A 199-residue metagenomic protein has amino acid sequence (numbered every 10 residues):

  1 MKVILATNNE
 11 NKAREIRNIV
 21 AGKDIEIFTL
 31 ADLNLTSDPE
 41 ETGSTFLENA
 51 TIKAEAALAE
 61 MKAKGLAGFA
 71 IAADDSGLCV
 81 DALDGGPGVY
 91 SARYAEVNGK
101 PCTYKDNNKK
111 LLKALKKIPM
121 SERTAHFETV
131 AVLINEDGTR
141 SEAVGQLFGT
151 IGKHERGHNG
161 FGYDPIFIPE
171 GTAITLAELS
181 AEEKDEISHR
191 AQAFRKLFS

Functional and structural regions predicted by a protein language model:
K2-I4, E10-S199: Anionic-ligand binding patches
